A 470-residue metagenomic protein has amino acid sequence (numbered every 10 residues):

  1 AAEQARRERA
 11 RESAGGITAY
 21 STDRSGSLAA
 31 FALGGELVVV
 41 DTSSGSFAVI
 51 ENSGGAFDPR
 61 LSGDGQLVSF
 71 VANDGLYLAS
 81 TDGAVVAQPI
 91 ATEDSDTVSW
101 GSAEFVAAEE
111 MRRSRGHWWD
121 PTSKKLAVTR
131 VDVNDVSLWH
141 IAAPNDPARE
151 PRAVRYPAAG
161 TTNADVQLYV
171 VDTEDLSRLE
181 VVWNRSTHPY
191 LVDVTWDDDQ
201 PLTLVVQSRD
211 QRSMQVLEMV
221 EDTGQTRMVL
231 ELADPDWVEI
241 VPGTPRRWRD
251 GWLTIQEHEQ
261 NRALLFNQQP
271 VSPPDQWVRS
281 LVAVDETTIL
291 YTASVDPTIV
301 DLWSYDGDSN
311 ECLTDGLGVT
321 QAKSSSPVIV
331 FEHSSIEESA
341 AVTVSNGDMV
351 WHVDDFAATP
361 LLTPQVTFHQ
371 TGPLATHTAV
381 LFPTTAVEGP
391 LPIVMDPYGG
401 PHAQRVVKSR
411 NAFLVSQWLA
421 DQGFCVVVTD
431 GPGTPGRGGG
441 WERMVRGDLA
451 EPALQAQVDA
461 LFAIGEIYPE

Functional and structural regions predicted by a protein language model:
A1-C312, G318-T320, P327-V328: Beta-propeller folds
S137, V319-E470: Serine-hydrolase catalytic core recognition
